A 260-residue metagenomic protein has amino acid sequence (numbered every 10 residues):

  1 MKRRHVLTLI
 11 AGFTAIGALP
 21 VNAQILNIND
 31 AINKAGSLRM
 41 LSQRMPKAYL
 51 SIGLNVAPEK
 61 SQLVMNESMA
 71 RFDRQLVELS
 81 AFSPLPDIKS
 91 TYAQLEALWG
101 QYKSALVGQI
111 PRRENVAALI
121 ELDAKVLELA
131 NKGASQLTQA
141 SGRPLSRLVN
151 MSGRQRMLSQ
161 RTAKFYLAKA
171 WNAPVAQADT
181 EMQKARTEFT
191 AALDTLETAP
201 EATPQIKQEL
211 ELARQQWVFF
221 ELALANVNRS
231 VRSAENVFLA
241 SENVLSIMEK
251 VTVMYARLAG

Functional and structural regions predicted by a protein language model:
H5-A23: N-terminal export signals
Q24-G260: Mature extracytoplasmic or organellar-lumen-exposed domains after removal of signal/transit peptides
